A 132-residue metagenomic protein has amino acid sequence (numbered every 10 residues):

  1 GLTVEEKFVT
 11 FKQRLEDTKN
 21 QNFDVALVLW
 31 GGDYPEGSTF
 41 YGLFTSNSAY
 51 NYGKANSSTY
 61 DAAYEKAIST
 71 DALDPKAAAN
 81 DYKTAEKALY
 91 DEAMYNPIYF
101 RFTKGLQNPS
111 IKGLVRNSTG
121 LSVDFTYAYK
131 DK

Functional and structural regions predicted by a protein language model:
G1, N80-T84, T126-K132: Append "and occasionally in soluble cytosolic enzymes with long acidic Gly/Pro-rich linkers
G1-T45, D81: Periplasmic binding protein-like
E6, T10, L29, N51-T59 (+2 more regions): Extracytoplasmic/periplasmic, Sec-exported soluble proteins
E16, S58-E65, K76-K87: Solvent-exposed, polar/charged alpha-helical surfaces in well-ordered, non-transmembrane soluble domains, broadly
D17-Q21, G42-T70, F100-K132: Short, solvent-exposed loop/beta-turn-alpha elements that line the ligand-binding surface or hinge of extracytoplasmic
A26, K76, T126-A128: Intrinsic disorder/low-complexity detector
V28-L29, L73-P109: Bilobed periplasmic-binding protein-like "clamshell/Venus-flytrap" ligand-binding domains
G32-T45, A67-D74, E92-Y95: Short flexible/disordered coil segments
